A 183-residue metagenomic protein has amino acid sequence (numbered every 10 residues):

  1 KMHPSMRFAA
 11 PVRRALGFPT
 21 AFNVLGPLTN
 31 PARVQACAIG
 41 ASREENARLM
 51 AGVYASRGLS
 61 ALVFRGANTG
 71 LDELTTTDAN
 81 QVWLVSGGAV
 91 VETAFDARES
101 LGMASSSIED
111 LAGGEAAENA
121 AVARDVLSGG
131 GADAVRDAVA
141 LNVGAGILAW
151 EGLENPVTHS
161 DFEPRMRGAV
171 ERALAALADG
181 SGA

Functional and structural regions predicted by a protein language model:
K1-A183: Glycine-rich anion-binding loops and their surrounding alpha/beta cores
